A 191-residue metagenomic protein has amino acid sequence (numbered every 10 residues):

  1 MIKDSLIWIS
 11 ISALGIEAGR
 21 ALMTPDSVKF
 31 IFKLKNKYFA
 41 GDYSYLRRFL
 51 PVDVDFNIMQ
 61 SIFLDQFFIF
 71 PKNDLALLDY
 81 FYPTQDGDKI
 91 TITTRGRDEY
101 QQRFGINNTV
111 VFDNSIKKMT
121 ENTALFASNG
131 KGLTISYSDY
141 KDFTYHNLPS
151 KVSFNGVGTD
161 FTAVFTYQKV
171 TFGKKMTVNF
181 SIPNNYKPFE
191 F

Functional and structural regions predicted by a protein language model:
M1-D4: Beta-strand-dominated lipid-handling architectures at cellular/organellar boundaries
L6-S61: An acidic-aromatic
L14, L64, F172: Residue-level marker of positions within ordered structural domains that often coincide with functionally constrained
E17-G19, N57-Q66, S136-D139, V157 (+1 more regions): Residue-level signal for functionally critical sites in structured catalytic/ligand-binding pockets
S44-D55, F67, D139, K169-T171 (+2 more regions): Residue-level preference for alpha-helix termini and adjacent loops
F49-T93: Hydrophobic, well-structured mid-protein blocks that either form specific transmembrane helices
L75-F189: Gly/Pro-enriched, hydrophobic low-complexity segments that function as extracytoplasmic propeptides/linkers
